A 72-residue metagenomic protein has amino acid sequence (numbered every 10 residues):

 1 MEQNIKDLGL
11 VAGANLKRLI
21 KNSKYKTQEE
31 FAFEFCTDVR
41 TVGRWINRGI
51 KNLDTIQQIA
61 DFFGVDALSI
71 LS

Functional and structural regions predicted by a protein language model:
M1-Y25: A short, Lys/Arg-rich alpha-helix, primarily the initiator
G13, K17, G43-R44, L71-S72: Key DNA-contacting residues within the recognition helix of helix-turn-helix
K17, E29-F33, Q57, L68: Residues within the helices of the helix-turn-helix
K21, N47-R48: Residue-level detection of the helix-turn-helix DNA-binding "recognition helix"
K24-R44: Short alpha-helical DNA-recognition segment
R48-D61: Short, basic-rich loop-to-helix N-cap that marks the start of a DNA-contacting helix
G64-S72: Short C-terminal boundary/hinge segments that cap the last helix of small helical domains
